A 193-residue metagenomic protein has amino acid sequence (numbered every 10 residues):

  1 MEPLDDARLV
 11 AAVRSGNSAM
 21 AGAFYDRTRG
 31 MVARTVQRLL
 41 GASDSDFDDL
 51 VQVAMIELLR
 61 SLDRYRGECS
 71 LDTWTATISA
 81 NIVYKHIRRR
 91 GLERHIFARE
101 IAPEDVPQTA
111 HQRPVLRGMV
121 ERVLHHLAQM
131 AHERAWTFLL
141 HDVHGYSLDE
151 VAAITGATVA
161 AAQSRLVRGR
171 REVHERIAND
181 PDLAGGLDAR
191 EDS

Functional and structural regions predicted by a protein language model:
M1-G30, R34, E191-S193: N-terminal module of bacterial RNA polymerase sigma factors
R14-S15, R38-A42, Q52-L71, R89-G91: Sigma70-family region 2
S15-A23, A33-V53, V159: Short, charged helix-capping/linker segments at alpha-helix termini
F24, T28, V32, V36 (+4 more regions): Residue-level preference for hydrophobic side chains embedded in well-ordered alpha helices
Y25, L127-L148: Short amphipathic alpha helix immediately N-terminal
V36, R88, M130, A135 (+1 more regions): Short, Lys/Arg-enriched C-terminal cap helix and immediately downstream tail that follows
A80, Y84, V123, R134 (+3 more regions): DNA-recognition helix of helix-turn-helix
H86-P107, P114, D182-L187: Short, basic/polar amphipathic helix motif occurring as a linker/hinge flanking DNA-binding modules in transcription
